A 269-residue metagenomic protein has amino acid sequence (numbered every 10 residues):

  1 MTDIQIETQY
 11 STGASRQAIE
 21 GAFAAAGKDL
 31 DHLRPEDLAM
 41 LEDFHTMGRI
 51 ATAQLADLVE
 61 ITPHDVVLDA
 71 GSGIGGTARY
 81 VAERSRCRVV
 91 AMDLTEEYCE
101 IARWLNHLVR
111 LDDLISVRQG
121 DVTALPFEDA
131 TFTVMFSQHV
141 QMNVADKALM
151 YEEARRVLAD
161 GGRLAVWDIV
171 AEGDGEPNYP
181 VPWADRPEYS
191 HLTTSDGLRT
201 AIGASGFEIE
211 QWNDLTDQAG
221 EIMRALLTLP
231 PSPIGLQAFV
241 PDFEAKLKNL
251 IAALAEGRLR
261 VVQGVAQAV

Functional and structural regions predicted by a protein language model:
M1-A25: N-terminal auxiliary segments of SAM/dcSAM-dependent transferases
D29, H45-P63: Conserved alpha-helix/loop element of class I SAM-dependent methyltransferases that forms part of the SAM/SAH-binding
V66-A124: Class I SAM-dependent methyltransferase SAM/SAH-binding core
T123-V134: A short acidic, Gly/Pro-enriched loop at the edge of an enzyme's catalytic core that lines a small-molecule cofactor
T133-D146: A short SAM/SAH-binding and catalytic strip from SAM-dependent methyltransferases
A148-R163: A short glycine-rich, Lys/Arg-flanked "PGG" loop and its adjoining helix->strand segment in the class I
I169-Y189: Short, glycine-/aromatic-enriched active-site segment of Class I SAM-dependent methyltransferases
Q211-V269: Conserved Class I S-adenosyl-L-methionine
